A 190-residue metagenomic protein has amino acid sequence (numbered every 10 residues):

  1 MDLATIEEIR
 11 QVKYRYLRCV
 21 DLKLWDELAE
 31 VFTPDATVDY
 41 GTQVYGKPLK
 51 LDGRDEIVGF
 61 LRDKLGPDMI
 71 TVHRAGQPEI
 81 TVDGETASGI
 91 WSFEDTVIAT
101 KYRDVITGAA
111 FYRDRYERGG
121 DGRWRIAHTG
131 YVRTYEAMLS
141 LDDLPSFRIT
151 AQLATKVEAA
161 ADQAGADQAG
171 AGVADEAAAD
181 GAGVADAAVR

Functional and structural regions predicted by a protein language model:
M1-A4, D52, D104: A structural signal for alpha-helical segments
M1-P34: Short, low-complexity N-terminal intrinsically disordered segments enriched in polar/charged residues
E8-I9, G53, G108: Hydrophobic (often cysteine-bearing) scaffold residues that line and stabilize catalytic clefts of nucleotide/cofactor
D26-F93: A solvent-exposed, acidic/Ser-Thr-rich amphipathic alpha-helical stretch
G66-D167, A174-D175, D180-R190: A beta-strand edge to alpha-helix "cap/lid" segment located at domain peripheries
